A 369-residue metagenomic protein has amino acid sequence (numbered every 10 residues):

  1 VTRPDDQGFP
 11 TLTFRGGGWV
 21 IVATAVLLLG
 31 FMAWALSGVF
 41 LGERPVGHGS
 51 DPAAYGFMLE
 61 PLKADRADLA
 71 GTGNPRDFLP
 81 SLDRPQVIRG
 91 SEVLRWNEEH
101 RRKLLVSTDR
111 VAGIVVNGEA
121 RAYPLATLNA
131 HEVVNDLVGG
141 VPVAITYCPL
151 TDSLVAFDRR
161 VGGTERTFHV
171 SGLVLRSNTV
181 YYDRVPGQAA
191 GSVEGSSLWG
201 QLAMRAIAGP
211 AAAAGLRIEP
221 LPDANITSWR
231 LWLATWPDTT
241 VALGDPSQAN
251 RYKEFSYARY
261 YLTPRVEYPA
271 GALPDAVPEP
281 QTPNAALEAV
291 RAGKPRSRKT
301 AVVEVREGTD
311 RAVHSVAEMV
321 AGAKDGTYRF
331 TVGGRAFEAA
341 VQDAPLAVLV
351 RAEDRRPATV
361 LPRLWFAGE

Functional and structural regions predicted by a protein language model:
V1-T2: N-terminal targeting leaders characterized by basic, low-complexity, disordered sequences that direct proteins
D6-E369: Mid-to-C-terminal functional-domain signal that highlights helix-capping/loop sites within ligand-binding modules
